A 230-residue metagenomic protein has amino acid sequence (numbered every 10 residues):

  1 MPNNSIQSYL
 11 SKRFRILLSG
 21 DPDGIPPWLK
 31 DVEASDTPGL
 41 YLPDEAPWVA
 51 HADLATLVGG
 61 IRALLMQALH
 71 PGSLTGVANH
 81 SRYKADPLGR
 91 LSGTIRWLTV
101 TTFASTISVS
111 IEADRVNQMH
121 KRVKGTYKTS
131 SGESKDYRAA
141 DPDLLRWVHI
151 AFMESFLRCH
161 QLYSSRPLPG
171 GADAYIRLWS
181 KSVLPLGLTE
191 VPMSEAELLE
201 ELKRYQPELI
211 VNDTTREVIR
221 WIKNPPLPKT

Functional and structural regions predicted by a protein language model:
M1-T230: Mature, function-bearing regions of proteins
